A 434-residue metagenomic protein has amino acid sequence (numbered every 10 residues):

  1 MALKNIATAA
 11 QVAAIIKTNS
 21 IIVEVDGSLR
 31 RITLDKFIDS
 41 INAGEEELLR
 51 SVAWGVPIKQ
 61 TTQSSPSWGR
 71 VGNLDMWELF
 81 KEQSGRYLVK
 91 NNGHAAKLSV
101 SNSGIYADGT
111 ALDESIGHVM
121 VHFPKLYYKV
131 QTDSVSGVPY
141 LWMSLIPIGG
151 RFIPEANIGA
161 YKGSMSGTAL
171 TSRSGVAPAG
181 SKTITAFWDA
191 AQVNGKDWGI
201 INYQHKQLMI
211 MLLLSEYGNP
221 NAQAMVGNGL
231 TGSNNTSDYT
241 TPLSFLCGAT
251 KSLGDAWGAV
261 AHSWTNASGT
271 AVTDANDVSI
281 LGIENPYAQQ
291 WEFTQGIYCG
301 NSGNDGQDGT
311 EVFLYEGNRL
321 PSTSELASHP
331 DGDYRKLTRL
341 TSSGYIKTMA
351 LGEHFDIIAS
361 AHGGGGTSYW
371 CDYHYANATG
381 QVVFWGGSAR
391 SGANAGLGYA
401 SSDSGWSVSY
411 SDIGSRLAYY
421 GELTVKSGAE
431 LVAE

Functional and structural regions predicted by a protein language model:
M1-T18, V432-E434: Short, intrinsically disordered N-terminal pre-domain segments
T18-V25, G282-E284: Short hydrophobic/aromatic-rich beta-strand motifs
V23-N42: Short, surface-exposed terminal/edge motifs of secreted or surface/virion proteins that either
G44-H122, Y128-V130, E434: GGW-centered surface loops in extracellular recognition modules
T110, E114-G117, W142-P286: Short aromatic-cysteine micro-motif
F123-Y127, T132, P147, A160-M165 (+8 more regions): Short, flexible loop/turn elements at secondary-structure junctions
H205-Q207, L230-S252, A256-A259, T270 (+2 more regions): C-terminal, surface-exposed recognition/capping segments
G300-E316: A short, polar/charged loop-to-alpha-helix boundary motif
